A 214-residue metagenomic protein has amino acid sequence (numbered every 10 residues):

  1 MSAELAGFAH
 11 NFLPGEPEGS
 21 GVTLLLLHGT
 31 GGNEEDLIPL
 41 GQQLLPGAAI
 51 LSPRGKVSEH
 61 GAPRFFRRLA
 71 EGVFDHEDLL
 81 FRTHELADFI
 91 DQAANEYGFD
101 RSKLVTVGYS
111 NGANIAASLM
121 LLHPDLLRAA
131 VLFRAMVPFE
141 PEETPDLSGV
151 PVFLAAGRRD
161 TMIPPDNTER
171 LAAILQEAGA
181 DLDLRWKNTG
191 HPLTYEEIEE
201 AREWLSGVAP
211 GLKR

Functional and structural regions predicted by a protein language model:
S2-F99: Serine-hydrolase catalytic machinery in alpha/beta-hydrolase-like enzymes
P39, S118-L122: Active-site signature of alpha/beta-hydrolase-fold catalytic machinery across serine- and Asp/Cys-nucleophile hydrolases
P39-L40, P164-A173: Short alpha-helix in the alpha/beta-hydrolase fold that links the catalytic acid
F99-G108: Alpha/beta-hydrolase fold nucleophile elbow
G108-G112, A116: Gly/Ala-rich beta-loop-alpha elbow adjacent to hydrolase catalytic centers
D125-V137: A conserved short beta-strand
F153-A156, D160: Short beta-strand/loop motif that positions the catalytic acidic residue of the alpha/beta-hydrolase fold
E169-A172, Q176-R214: C-terminal catalytic histidine-bearing segment of alpha/beta-hydrolase fold enzymes
